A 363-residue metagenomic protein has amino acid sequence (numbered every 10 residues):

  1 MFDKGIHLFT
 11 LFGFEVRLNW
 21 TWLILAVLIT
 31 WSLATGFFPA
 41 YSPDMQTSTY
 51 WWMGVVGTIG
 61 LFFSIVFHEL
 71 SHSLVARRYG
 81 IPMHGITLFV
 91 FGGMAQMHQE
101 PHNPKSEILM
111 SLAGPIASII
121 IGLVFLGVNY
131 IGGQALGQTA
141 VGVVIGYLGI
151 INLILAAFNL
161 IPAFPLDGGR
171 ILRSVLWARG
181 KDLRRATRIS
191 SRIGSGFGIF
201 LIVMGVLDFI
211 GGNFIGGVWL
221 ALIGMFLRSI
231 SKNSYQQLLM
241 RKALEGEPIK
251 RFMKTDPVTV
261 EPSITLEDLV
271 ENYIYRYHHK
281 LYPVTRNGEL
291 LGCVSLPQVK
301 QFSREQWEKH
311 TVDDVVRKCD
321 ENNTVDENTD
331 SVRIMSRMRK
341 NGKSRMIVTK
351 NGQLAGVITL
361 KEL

Functional and structural regions predicted by a protein language model:
M1-K309, V316-R345, T349-L363: Hydrophobic transmembrane alpha-helices and their immediate loop junctions in multi-pass integral membrane proteins
